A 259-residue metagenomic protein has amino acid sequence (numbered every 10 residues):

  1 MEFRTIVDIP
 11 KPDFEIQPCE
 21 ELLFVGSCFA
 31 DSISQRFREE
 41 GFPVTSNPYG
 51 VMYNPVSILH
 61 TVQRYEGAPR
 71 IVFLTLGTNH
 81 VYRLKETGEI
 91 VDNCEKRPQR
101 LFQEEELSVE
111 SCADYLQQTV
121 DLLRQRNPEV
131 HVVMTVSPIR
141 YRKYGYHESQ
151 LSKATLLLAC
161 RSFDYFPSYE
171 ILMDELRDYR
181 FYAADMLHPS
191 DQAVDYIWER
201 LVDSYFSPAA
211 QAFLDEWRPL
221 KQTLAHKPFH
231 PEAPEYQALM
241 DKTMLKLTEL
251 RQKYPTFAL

Functional and structural regions predicted by a protein language model:
M1-L259: Extracellular glycan-modifying ectodomains
